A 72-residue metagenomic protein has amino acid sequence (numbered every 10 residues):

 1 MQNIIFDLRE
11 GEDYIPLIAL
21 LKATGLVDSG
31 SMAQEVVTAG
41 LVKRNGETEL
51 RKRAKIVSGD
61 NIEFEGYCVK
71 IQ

Functional and structural regions predicted by a protein language model:
Q2-I15: A detector for short, charged/polar N-terminal pre-domain segments
I15-K55: A basic, amphipathic helix-loop patch mediating RNA/tRNA/ribosome contacts
C68-Q72: Short, Lys/Arg- and Gly-enriched loop/turn segments at beta-strand edges
